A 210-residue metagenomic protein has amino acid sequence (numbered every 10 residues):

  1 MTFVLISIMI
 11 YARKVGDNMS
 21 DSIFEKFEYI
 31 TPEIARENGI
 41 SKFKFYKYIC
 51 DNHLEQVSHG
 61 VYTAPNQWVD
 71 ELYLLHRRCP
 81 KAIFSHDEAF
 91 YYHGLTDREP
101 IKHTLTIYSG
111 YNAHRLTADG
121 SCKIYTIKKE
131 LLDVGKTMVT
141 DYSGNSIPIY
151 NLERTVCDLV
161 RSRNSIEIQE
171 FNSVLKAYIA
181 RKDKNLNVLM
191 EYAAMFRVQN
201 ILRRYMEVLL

Functional and structural regions predicted by a protein language model:
T2-D17: Short, positively charged and aromatic/hydrophobic N-terminal segments
M19-I23: Short helix->loop/beta-hairpin flanking segments within DNA-binding domains
F24-I34, I49, V61-L210: Nucleic-acid-binding surface
N38-I49: Short amphipathic alpha-helical interaction segments
H53-S58: A short, conserved structural fragment
